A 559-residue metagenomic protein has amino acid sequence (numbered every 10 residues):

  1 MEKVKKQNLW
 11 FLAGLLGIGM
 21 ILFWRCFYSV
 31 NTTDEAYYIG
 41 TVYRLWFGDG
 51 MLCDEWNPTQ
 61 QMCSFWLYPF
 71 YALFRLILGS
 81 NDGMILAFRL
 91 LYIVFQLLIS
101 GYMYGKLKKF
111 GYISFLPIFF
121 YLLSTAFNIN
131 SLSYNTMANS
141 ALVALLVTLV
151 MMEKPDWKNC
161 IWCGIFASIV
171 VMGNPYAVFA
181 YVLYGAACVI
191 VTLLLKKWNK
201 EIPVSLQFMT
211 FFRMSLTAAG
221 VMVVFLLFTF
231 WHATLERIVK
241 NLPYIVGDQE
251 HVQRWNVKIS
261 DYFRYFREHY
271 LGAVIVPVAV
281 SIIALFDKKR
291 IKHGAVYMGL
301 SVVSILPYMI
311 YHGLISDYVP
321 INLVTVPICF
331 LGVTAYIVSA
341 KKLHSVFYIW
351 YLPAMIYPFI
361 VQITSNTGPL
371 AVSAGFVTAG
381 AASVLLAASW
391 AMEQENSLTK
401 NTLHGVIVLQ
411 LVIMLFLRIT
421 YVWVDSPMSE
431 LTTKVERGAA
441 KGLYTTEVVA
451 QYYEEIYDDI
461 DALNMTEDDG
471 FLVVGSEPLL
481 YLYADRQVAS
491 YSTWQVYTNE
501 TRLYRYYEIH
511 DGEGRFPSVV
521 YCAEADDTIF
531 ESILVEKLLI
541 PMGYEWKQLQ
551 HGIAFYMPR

Functional and structural regions predicted by a protein language model:
W10-G17, K200-F230, F263-S281, L285-S304 (+1 more regions): Hydrophobic alpha-helical membrane-interfacial segments at the cytosolic entry of transmembrane helices
F27-Y43, F47-F70, L78, D82: Extracytoplasmic catalytic/substrate-binding loops of multi-pass membrane glycan-assembly enzymes
N57-P58, L417-T498, P517-T528, M557: Short periplasmic/luminal acceptor-recognition loop of GT-C membrane glycosyltransferases, typified by
L98-L123, K158: Transmembrane-helix signature of polytopic, membrane-embedded enzymes that assemble or transfer cell-envelope glycans
K108-G111, V143-W162, V170, K197-N199 (+1 more regions): Membrane-interface transmembrane helices that cradle and orient dolichyl/undecaprenyl
T125-A126, V147, N159-A186, G220-V223 (+1 more regions): Membrane-interface alpha helices of multi-pass inner-membrane proteins
N130-N139: Short acidic/glycine- and proline-prone juxtamembrane loop motifs at membrane-interface regions of multi-pass membrane
L479-Y483, T498-A554: Periplasmic/luminal catalytic loop of GT-C fold multi-pass membrane glycosyltransferases that transfer sugars from
